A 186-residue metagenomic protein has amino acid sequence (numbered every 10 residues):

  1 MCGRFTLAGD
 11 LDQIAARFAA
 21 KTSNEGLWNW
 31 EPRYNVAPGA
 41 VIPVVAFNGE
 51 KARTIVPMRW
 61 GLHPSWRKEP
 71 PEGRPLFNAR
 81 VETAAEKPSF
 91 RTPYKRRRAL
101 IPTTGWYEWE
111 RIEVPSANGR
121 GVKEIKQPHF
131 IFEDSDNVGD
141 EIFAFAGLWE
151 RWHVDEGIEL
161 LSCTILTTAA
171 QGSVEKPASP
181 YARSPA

Functional and structural regions predicted by a protein language model:
M1-A186: Short linear sequence motif anchored by a di-proline
